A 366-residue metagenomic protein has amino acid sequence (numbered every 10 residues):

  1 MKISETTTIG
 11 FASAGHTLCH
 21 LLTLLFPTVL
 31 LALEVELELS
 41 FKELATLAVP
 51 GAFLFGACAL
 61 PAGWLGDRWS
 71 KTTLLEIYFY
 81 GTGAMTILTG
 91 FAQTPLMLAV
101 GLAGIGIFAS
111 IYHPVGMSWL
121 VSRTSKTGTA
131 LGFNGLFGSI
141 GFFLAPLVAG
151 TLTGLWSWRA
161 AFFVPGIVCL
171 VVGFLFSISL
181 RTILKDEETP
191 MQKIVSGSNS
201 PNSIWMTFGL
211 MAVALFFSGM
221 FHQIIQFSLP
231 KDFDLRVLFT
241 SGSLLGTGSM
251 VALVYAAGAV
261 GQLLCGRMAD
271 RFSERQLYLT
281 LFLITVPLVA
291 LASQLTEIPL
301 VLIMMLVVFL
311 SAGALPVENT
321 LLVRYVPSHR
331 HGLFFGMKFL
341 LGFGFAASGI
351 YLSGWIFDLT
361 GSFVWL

Functional and structural regions predicted by a protein language model:
L24, A52-L60, F142-F143, Y255-L263 (+1 more regions): Residue-level signature of mid-helix packing/kink "hotspots" within the transmembrane helices of 12-pass Major
F26-P27, T207-A259: Extracytoplasmic gate region of multi-pass secondary transporters
E38, S70, F91-L96, S125 (+2 more regions): Helix-breaking motifs and short loop linkers at transmembrane-helix boundaries and internal kinks in secondary membrane
A57-Q93: Conserved MFS/SLC helix-loop-helix module at the cytosolic interface between two early adjacent transmembrane helices
G101-G138: Cytoplasmic helix-loop-helix junction between adjacent transmembrane helices in 12-TM secondary transporters
N134-R181: Helix-loop-helix hairpin linking two adjacent transmembrane segments in secondary transporters
F272-L321: C-terminal transmembrane helical hairpin of 12-TM major facilitator-type secondary transporters
H329-L359: A late C-terminal transmembrane helix in Major Facilitator Superfamily
